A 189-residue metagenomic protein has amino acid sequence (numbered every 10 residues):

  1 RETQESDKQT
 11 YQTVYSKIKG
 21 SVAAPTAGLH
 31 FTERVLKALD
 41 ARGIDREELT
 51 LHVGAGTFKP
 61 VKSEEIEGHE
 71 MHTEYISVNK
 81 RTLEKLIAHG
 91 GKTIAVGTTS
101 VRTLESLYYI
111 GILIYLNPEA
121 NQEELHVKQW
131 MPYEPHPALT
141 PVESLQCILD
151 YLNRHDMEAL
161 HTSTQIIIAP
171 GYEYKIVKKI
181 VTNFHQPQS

Functional and structural regions predicted by a protein language model:
R1-S189: Surface-exposed, charge/polar-rich loops and edge strands
